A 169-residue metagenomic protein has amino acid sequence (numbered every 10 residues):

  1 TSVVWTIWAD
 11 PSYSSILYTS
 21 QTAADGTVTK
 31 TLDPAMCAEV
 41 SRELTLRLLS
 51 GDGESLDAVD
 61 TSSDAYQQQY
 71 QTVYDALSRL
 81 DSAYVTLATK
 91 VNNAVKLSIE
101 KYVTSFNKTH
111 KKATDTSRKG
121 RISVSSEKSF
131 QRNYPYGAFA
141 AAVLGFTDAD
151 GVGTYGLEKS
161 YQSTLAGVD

Functional and structural regions predicted by a protein language model:
V4-P34, D81-K90, S129, L144-D148: Second-shell loop/turn segments in exported
S20, V28-K30, L56-V59, Y66-Q69: Short linear proline/tyrosine/threonine-rich motifs used for host-factor recruitment and membrane trafficking/assembly
A38-E43, L49, D64-D169: Small/polar-residue-rich segments within soluble enzyme cores
